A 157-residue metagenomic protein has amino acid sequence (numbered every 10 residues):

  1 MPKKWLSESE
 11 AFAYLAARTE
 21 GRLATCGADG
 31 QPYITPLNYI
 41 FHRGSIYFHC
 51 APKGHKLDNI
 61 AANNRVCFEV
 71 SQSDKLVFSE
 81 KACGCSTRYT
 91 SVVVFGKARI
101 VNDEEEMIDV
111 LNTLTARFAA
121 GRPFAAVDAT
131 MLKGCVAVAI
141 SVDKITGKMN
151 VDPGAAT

Functional and structural regions predicted by a protein language model:
M1-A17: Extreme N-terminal tail/first-helix region
P2-K3, S73-T157: Charged, gly/pro-rich active-site loop segments
W5, A17-R22, A120-P123: Short Pro/Gly-enriched beta-strand edge/turn motifs at strand-loop
L15, N59-I60, L114: A generic structural signal for nonpolar/aromatic side chains embedded in well-ordered alpha-helices
R18-P52, I60, F68: Short beta-strand segments
E20, I34-P36, R65, Y89 (+2 more regions): Broad gene-expression machinery/nucleic-acid interaction feature
G44-S45, N64, D143-I145: Beta-strand-connecting loop/turn residues
L57-N63, S79-E80: A short, polar/proline- and glycine-enriched secondary-structure boundary/capping micro-motif
